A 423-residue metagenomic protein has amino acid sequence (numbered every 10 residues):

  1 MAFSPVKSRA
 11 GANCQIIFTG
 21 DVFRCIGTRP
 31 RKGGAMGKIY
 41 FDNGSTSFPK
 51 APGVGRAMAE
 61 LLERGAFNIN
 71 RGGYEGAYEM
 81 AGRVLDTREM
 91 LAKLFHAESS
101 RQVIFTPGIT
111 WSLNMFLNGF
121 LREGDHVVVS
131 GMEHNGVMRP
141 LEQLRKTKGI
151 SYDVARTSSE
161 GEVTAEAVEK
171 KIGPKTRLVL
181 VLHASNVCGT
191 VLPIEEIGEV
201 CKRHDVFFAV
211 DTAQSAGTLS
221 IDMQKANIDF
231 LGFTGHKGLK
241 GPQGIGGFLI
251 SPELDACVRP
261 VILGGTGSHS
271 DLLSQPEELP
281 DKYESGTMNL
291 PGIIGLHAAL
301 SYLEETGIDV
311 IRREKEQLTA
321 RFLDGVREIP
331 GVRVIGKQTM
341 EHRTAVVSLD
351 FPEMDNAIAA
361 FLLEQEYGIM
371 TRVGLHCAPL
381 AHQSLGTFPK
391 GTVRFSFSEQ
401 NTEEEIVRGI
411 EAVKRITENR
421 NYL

Functional and structural regions predicted by a protein language model:
N13, F18-L423: Pyridoxal 5′-phosphate
